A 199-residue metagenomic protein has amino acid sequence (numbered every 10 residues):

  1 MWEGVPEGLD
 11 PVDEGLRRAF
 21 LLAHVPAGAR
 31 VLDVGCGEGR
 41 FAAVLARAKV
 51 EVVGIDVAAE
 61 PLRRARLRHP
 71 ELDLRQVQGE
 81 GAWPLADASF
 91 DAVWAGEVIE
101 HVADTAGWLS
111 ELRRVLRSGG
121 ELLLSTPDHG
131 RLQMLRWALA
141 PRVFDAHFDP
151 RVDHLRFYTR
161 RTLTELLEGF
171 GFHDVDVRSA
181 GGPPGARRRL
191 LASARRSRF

Functional and structural regions predicted by a protein language model:
M1-A86, A92-G96, L109, L139 (+5 more regions): Conserved N-terminal segment of class I S-adenosyl-L-methionine
R30, G119-E121: Short glycine-centered segments of the SAM/dcSAM-binding site in methyltransferase folds
K49, E71, G119, G171-D174: A generic structural signal for alpha->beta connector loops
V52, L122-L123: A short hydrophobic/small-residue beta-strand
E60, A103-G107, M134: Short N-terminal helix/helix-N-cap motif within the alpha/beta-hydrolase-1
E97-H101: A short His-aromatic
A106-S118: A short glycine-rich, Lys/Arg-flanked "PGG" loop and its adjoining helix->strand segment in the class I
L123-D145: Conserved class I S-adenosyl-L-methionine
